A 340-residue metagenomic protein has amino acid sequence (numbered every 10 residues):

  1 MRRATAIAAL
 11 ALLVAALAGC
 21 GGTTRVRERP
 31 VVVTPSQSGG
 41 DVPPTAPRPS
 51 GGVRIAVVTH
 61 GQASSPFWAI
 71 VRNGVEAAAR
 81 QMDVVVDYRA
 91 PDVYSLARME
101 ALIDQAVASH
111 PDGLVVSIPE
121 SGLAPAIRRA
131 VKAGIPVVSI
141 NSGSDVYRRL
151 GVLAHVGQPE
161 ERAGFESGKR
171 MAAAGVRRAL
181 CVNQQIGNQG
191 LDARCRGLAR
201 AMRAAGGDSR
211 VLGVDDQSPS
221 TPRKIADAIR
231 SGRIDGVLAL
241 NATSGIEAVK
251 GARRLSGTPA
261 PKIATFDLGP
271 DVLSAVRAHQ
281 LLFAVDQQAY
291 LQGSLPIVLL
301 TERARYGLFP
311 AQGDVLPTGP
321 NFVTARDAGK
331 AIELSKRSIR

Functional and structural regions predicted by a protein language model:
A16-G19: C-terminal motif of bacterial Sec signal peptides marking the signal peptidase cleavage site
G21-G22, V26-G51, M202, L291-R340: Hinge/cleft segment of the Venus flytrap/periplasmic-binding protein
P35-R48, G52-G74, A78, D87-E100 (+3 more regions): Extracytoplasmic "Venus flytrap"
I55, F165-L212, L300-E302, G307-A328: An alpha-beta-alpha
V57-V58, H110-I118, P136-I140, L180-N183 (+3 more regions): Periplasmic-binding protein-like
S117-K132, L198, D216-S274: Hydrophobic alpha-helical
S121-R162, V176, G269-R277, L281-L282 (+1 more regions): Flexible loop/hinge segments that line or gate small-molecule binding clefts
A154-A179, T221-P222, L268-V272, Q288-L308: Hydrophobic alpha-helical segments within soluble ligand-binding/sensing domains
